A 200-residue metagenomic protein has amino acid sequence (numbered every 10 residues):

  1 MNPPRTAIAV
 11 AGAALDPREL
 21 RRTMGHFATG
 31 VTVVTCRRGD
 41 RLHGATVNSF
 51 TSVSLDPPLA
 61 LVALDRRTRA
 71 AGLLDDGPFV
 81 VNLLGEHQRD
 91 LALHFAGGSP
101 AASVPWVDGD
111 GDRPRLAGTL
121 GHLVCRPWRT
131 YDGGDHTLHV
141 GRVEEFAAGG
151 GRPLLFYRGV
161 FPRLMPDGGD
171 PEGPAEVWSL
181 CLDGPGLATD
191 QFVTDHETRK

Functional and structural regions predicted by a protein language model:
N2-K200: Basic, polyanion-binding surface patches
